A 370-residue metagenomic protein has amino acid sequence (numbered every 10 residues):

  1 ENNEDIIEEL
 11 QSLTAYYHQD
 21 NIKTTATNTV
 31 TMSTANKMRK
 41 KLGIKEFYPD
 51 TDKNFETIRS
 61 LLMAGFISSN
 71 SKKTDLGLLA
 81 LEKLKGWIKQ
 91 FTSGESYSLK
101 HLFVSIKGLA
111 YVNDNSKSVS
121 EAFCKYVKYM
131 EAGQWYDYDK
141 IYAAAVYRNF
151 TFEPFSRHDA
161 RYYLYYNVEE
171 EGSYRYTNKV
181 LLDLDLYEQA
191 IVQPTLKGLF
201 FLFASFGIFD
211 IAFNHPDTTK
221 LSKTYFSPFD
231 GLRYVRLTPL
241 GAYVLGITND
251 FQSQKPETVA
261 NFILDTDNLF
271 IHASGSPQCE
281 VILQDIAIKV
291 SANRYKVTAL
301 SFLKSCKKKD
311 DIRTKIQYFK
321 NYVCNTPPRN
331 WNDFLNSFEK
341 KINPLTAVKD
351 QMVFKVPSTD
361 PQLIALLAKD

Functional and structural regions predicted by a protein language model:
E1-K179: Long, low-complexity intrinsically disordered regions
E95-D370: Extended alpha-helical interface modules used as scaffolds for assembling large macromolecular complexes
